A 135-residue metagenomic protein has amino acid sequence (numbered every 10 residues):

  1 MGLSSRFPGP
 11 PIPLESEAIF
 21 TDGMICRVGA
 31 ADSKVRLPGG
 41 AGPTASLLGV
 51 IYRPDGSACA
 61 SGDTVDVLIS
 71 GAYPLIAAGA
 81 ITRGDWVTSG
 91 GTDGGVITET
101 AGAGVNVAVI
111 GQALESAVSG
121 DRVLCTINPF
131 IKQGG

Functional and structural regions predicted by a protein language model:
M1-G135: Surface-exposed, low-hydrophobicity beta-strand/loop segments enriched in small/polar/acidic residues
